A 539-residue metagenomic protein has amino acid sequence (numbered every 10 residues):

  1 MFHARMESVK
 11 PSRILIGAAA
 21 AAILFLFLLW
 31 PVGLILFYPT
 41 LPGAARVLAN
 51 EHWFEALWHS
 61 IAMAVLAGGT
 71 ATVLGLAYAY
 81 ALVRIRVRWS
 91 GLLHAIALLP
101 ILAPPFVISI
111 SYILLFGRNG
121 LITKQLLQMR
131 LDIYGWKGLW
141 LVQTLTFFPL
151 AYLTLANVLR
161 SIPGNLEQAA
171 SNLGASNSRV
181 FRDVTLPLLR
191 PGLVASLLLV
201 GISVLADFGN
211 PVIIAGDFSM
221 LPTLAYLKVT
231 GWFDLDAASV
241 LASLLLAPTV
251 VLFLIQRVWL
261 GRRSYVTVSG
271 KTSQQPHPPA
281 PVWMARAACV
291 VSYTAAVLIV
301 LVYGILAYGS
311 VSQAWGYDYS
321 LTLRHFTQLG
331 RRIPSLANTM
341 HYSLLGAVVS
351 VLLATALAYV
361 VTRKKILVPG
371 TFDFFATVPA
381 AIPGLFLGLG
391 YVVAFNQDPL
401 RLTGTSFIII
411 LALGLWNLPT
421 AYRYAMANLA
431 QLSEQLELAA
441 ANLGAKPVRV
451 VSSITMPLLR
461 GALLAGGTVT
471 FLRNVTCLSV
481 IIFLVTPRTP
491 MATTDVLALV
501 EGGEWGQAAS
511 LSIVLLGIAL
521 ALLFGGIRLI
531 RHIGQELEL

Functional and structural regions predicted by a protein language model:
M1-P11: Short, Lys/Arg-rich, polar N-terminal cytosolic tail immediately upstream of the first transmembrane signal-anchor
H3-R5, P42-A49, L321-G330: A short amphipathic helical element positioned immediately N-terminal to and/or at the very start of a transmembrane
K10-P42, E51-R160, L188-G209, A238-V258 (+7 more regions): Membrane-water interface segments at the C-terminal ends of transmembrane alpha-helices in multi-pass inner-membrane
I35-A45, L114-L127, I214-P222, R263-T272 (+2 more regions): Peri-membrane helix termini and adjoining interfacial loops of integral membrane proteins
A49, I85, R160-P163, Q168-L189 (+3 more regions): Short helix-to-coil transition segments within interhelical loops that connect adjacent transmembrane helices
L114, D207-W232, D318, L478-W505 (+1 more regions): Glycine-rich helix-loop "coupling/hinge" segments at transmembrane-helix boundaries in multipass transporters
L166, S264-H277, L436, L529-L539: Short cytosolic juxtamembrane segments of multi-pass membrane proteins
W259-V291: Flexible interhelical linker loops that connect adjacent transmembrane helices in multi-pass membrane transporters
